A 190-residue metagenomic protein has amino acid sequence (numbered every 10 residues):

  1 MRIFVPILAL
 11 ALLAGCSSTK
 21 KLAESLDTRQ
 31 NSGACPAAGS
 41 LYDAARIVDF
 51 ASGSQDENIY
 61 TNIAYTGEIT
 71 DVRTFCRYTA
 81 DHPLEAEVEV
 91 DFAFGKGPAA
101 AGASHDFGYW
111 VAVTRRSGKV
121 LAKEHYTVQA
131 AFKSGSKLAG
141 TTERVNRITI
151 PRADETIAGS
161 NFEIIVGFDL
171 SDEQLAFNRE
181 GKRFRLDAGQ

Functional and structural regions predicted by a protein language model:
R2-A9: Sec-dependent signal peptide recognition, specifically the positively charged N-region followed immediately by
L12-G15: C-terminal motif of bacterial Sec signal peptides marking the signal peptidase cleavage site
S17-K20: Bacterial signal peptide processing site
E24-A51: Post-signal peptide N-terminal segment of mature Sec-exported envelope proteins
L26, S32, L121-Q190: Helix-rich interaction surfaces within compact, conserved domain-sized segments that mediate assembly or partner
Q55-D56, I63-V72, T141-E143, A153 (+1 more regions): Scaffold/interface architecture of coatomer-like assemblies
D71, C76-K123: Mid-length scaffold segments of soluble, non-membrane domains
